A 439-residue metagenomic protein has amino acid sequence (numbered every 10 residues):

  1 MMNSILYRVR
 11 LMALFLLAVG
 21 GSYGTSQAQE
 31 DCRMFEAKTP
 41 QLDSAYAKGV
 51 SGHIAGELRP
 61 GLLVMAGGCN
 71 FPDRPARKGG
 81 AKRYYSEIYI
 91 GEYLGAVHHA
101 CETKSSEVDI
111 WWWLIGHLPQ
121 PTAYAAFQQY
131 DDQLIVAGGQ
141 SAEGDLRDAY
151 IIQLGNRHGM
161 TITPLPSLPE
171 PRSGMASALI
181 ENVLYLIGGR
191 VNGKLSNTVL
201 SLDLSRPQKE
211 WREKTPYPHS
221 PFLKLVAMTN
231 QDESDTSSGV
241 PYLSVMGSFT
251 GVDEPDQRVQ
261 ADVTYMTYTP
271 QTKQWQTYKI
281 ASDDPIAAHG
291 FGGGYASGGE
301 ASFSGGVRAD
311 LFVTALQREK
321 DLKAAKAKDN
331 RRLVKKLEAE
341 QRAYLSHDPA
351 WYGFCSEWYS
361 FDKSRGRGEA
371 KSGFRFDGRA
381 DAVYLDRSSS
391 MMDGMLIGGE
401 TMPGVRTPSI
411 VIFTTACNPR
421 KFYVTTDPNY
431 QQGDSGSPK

Functional and structural regions predicted by a protein language model:
M1-M2, Y23: Extreme N-termini of proteins with methionine-enriched Sec-type signal peptides or N-terminal signal-anchor
M2-A13: Bacterial N-terminal signal peptides that target proteins for export
M12-S22: Bacterial N-terminal signal peptides
A28-K439: Kelch-like beta-propeller repeat domains
